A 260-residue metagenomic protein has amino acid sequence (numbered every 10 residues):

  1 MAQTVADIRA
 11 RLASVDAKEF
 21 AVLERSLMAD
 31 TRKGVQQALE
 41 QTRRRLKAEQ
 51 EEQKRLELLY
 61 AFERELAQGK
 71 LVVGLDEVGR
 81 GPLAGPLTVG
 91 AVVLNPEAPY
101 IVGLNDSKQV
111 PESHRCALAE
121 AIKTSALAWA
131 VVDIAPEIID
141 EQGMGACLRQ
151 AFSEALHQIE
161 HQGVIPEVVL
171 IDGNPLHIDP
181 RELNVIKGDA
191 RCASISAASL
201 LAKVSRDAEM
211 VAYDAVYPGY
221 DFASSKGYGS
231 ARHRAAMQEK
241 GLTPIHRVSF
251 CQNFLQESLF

Functional and structural regions predicted by a protein language model:
M1-V73, R80-F260: RNase H-like, Mg2+-dependent phosphodiesterase core, and more generally RNA phosphate-backbone-engaging helix-loop
